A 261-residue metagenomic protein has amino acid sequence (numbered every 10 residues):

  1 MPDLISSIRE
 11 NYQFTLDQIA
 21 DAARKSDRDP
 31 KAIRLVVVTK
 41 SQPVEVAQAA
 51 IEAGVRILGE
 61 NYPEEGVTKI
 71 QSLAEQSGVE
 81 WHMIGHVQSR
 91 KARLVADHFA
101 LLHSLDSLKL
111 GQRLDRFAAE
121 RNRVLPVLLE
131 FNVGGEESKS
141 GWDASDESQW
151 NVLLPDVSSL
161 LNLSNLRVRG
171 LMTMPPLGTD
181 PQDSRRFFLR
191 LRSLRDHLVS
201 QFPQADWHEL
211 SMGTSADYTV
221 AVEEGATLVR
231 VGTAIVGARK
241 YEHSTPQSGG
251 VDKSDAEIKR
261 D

Functional and structural regions predicted by a protein language model:
M1-A216, V222-E224, V236-Y241: Conserved alpha/beta-domain cores
M212-D261: A cross-taxonomic marker for long C-terminal extensions/tails that follow the last structured domain
